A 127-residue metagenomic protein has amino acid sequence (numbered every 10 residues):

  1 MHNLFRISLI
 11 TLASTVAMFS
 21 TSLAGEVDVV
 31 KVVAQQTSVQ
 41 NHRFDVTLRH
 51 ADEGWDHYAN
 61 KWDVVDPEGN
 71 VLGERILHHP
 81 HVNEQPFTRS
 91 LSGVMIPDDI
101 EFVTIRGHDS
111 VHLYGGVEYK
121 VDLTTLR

Functional and structural regions predicted by a protein language model:
M1-L9: Bacterial N-terminal signal peptides that target proteins for export
S8-A17: Bacterial N-terminal signal peptides
F19-A24: Sec/Tat signal peptide C-region and signal peptidase I cleavage site
G25-N60: Short, surface-exposed binding/anchoring microloops in extracellular/periplasmic proteins
K61-V65: Beta-strand signatures of extracellular beta-sandwich domains
E74-L113: Short, solvent-exposed, Trp/other aromatic-anchored flexible loops in extracytoplasmic proteins
V117-R127: Short beta-strand elements
